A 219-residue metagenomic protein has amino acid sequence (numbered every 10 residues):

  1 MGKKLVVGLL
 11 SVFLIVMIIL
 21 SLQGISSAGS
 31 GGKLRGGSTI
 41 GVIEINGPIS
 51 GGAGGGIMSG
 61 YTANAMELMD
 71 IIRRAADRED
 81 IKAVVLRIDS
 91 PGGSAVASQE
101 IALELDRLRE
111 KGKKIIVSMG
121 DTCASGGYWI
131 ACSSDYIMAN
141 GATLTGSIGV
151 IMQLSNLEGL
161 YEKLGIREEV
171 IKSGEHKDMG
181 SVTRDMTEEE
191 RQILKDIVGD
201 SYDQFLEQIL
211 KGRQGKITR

Functional and structural regions predicted by a protein language model:
G2-K113, M119-R213: Small-residue-centered hinge/linker elements
R213-R219: PDZ/PDZ-like groove recognition
